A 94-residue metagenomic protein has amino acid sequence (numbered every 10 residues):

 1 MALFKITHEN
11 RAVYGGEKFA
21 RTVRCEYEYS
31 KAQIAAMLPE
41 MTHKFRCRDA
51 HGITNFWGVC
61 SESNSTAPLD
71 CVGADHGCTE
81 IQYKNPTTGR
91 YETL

Functional and structural regions predicted by a protein language model:
M1, K31-E40, N85-R90: Polar/charged alpha-helical tracts
M1-E17: Transition segment at domain starts
I6, Q33-A36, E40-D49: A short beta-strand micro-motif
I6, T22-E26, V59-E62: Generic detector of solvent-exposed, compositionally biased contiguous segments
Y14-P39: Short, surface-exposed binding/anchoring microloops in extracellular/periplasmic proteins
K18-R21, F45-C47, I81: Generic structural motif
H51-R90: Acidic, low-complexity, intrinsically disordered interaction modules
T93-L94: Short, low-order "capping/linker" segments at domain edges
